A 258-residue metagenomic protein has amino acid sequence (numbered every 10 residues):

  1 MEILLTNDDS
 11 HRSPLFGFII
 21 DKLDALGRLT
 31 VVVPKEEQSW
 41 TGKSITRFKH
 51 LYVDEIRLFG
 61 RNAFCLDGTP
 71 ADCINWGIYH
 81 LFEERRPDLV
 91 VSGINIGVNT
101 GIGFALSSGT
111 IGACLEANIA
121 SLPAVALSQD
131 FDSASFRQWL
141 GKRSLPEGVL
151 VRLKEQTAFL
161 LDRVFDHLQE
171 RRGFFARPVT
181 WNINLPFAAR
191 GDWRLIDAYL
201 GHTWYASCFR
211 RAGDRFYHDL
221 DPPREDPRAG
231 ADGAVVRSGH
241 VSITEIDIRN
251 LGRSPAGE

Functional and structural regions predicted by a protein language model:
I3, S13-H80, R86: A cross-family phosphate/adenosyl-ligand binding-site feature
L5-S13, F104-A105: Short, glycine-rich nucleotide/cofactor-binding loops
Y79-E84, G112-P123: Alpha-helix C-terminal capping segments
A105-G112: Charged helix-capping and loop-helix junction motifs
N118-L140: Glycine-rich phosphate/pyrophosphate-binding loops and their adjacent beta-strand/loop elements at enzyme active sites
L127, Q138-N182: A contiguous pocket-lining binding segment that forms or flanks enzyme active sites
E170-E258: C-terminal accessory domains and tails appended to enzymatic cores
